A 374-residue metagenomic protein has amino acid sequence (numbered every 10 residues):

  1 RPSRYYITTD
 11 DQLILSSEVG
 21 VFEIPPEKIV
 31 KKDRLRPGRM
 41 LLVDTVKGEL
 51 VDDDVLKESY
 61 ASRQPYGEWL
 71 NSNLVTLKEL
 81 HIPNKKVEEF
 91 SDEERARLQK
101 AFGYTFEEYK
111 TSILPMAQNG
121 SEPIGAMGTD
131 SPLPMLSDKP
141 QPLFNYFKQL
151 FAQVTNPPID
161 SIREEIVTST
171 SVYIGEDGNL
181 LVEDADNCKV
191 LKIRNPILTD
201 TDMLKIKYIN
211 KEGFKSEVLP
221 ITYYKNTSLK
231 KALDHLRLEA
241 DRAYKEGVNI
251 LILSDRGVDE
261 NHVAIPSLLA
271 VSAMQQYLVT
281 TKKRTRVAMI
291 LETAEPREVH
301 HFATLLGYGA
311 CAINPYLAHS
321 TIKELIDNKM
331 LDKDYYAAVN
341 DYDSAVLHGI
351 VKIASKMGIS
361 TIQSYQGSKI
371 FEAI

Functional and structural regions predicted by a protein language model:
R1-R4, T9-D11, L15-D54, K78 (+6 more regions): Phosphate/diphosphate-binding loops
D11-L15, K189-I193, V263: N-terminal start-of-chain detector that recognizes signal peptides and the immediate post-cleavage beginning
V19-F22, P196-T199, K230-K231, L269-V271: A short linear-motif detector with a strong N-terminal bias
E49-T222, T227-L236, D241, K245 (+1 more regions): Extended, highly charged accessory segments
Y66, S171-E176, L268, K329-M330 (+1 more regions): Short alpha-helical interface elements
N226-K231, H235-H301, G307-Y308: Conserved structured catalytic cores and adjacent interaction surfaces of nucleotide-binding/hydrolyzing enzymes
